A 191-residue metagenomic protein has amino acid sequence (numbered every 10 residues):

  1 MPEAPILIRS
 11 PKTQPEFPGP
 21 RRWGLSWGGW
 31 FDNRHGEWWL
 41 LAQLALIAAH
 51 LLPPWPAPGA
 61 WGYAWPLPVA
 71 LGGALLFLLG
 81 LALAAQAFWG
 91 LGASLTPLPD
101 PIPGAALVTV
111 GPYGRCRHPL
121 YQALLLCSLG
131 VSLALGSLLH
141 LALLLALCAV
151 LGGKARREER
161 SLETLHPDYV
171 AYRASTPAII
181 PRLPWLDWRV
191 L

Functional and structural regions predicted by a protein language model:
M1-T109, L126-L191: Membrane-anchoring alpha-helices and their flanking helix-loop junctions
G114-Q122: Histidine-centered phosphotransfer motif of kinases
